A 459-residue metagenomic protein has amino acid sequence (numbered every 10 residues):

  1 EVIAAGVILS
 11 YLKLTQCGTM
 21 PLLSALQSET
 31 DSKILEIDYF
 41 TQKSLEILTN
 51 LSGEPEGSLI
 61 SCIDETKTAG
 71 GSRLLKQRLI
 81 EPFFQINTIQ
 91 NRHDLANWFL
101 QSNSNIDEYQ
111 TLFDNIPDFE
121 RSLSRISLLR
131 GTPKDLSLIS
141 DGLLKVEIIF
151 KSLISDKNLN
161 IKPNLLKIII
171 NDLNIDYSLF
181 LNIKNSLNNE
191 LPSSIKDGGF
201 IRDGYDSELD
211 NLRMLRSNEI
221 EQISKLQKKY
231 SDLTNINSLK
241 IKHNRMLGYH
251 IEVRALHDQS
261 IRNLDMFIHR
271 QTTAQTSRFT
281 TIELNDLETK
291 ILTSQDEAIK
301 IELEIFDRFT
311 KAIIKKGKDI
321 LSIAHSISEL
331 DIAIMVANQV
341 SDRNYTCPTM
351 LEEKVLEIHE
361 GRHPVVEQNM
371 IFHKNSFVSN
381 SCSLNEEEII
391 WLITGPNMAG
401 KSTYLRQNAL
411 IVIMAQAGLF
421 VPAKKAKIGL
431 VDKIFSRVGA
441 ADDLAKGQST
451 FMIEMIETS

Functional and structural regions predicted by a protein language model:
E1-W98, D107, T111-S127, G131-K228 (+1 more regions): Charged catalytic and DNA/RNA-contacting regions of genome-maintenance and nucleic-acid-processing enzymes
E65-K67, S72, D258-T289, E329 (+1 more regions): ATPase nucleotide-binding head domains, primarily ABC-like/P-loop NTPase cores
P82, S102-N105, T132, G198-I201 (+8 more regions): Amphipathic alpha-helical coiled-coil segments and their boundaries
L128, T132, G142-K145, G204 (+2 more regions): Charged, surface-exposed helical/loop "interaction arms" that form contiguous linear patches used for dimerization
S217, I236, L264-E283, E297 (+3 more regions): C-terminal interaction appendages of subunits in large macromolecular complexes
E221-I241, N344-T346, H363, I371: Flexible, glycine/threonine-enriched loop-and-boundary segments that flank and lead into catalytic domains of large
E283-I314, F420-A423, K427: Conserved catalytic alpha/beta cores of large enzymes that bind or transform nucleotide phosphates and polynucleotides
